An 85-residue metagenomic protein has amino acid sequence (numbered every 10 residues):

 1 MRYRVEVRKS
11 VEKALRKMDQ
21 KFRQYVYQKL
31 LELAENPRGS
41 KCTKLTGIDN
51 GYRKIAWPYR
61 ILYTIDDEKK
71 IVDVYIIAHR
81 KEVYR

Functional and structural regions predicted by a protein language model:
M1-V7, E32, L45: Charged, low-complexity, helix/coiled-coil-prone segments
R2-Y25, G39, I55-R60, T64-R85: Enriched for short, Lys/Arg-rich terminal
L15, D19, L30, D49: Short amphipathic alpha-helical/adjacent loop interface patches that line ligand and macromolecule-binding sites
L31-K54: A short, surface-exposed loop/turn module that caps and links secondary-structure elements
